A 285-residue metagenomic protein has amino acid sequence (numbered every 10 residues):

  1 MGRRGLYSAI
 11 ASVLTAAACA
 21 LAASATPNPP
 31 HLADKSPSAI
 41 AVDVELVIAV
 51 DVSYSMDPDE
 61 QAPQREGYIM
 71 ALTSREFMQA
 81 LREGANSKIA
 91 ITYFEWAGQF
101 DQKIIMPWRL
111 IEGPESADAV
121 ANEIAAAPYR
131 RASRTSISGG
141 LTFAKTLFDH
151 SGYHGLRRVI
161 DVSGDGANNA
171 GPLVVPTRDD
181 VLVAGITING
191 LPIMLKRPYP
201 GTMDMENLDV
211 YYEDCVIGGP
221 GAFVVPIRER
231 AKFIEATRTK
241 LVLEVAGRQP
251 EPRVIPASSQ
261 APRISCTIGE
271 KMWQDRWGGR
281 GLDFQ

Functional and structural regions predicted by a protein language model:
A22-V47, S53-A62, H154, L182: Acidic, polar low-complexity linker/tail segments
I40-P107, G140, V159-S163: Von Willebrand factor
D51-V52, A144, L156-A170, V216: DG-centered beta-turn motif at the end of beta-strands
L81, A167-D214: VWA/integrin I-like adhesion module and closely mimicked acidic/polar interface patches used
G84-E123, P200-E213: Short beta-strand-loop
K103, S116-R158, G190-M203, N207 (+1 more regions): Von Willebrand factor
I193-E251: Von Willebrand factor A/integrin I-like adhesion domains
V225-Q285: C-terminal "exit" segments of structured domains
